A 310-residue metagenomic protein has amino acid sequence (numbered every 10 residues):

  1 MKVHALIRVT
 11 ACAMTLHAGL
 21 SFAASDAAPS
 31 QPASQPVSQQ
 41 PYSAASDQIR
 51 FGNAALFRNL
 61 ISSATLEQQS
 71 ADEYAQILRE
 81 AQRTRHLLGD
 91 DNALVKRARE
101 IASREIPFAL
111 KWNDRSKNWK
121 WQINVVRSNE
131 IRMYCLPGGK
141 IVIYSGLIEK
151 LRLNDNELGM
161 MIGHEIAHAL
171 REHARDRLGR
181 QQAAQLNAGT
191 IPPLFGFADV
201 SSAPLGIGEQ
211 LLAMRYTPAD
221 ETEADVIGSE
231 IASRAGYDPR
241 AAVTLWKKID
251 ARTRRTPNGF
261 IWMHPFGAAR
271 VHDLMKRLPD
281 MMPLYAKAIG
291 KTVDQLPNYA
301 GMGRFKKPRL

Functional and structural regions predicted by a protein language model:
M1-L6, C12: N-terminal export leaders
K2-H4, S21-L310: A Zn2+-metalloprotease active-site environment signal
V9-G19: Bacterial N-terminal signal peptides
